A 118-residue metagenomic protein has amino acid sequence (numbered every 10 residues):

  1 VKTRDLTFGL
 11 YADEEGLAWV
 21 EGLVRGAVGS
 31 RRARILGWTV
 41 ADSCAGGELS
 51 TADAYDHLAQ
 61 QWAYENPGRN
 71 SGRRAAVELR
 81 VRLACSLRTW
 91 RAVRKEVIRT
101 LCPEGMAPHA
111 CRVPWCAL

Functional and structural regions predicted by a protein language model:
V1-L23: Short, extreme N-terminal segment that most often corresponds to the first beta-strand
R4-L10, V77-V81, V97: Short, structured motif recognition centered on aromatic/hydrophobic residues
F8, A63-P67, A110-R112: Hydrophobic structural segments
D13-L17, A84-T89: Helix N-cap motif at beta-to-alpha junctions
E14-E15, E21, E48, E65 (+3 more regions): Glutamate identity and glutamate-enriched acidic tracts
W19-V28, A92-T100: Short amphipathic alpha-helices in soluble, non-transmembrane regions that often serve as interface/regulatory elements
G26-R88, C116-L118: Short, intrinsically disordered low-complexity segments
K95-L118: Acidic, proline/glycine-rich low-complexity IDRs
